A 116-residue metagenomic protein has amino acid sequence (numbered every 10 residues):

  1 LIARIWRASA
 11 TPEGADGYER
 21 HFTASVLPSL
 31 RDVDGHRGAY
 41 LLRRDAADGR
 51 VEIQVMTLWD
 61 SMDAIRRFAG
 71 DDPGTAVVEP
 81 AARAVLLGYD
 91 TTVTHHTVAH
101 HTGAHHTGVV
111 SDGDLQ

Functional and structural regions predicted by a protein language model:
I2-S9, Y40-D72: Short, well-ordered beta-strand segments in beta-rich or mixed alpha/beta enzyme and ligand-binding folds
S9-F22: Short, surface-exposed ligand-recognition loops at beta-strand->loop->(often short) alpha-helix junctions that present
A10-P12, S61, T97-H100: Non-catalytic surface loops within mature trypsin-like serine protease
G14-D16, L27-P28, R43-D45: Intrinsically disordered, low-complexity segments enriched in polar/charged residues with Gly/Pro, especially when
H21-H36, L58-H95: An amphipathic, aromatic/His-enriched active-site/gating alpha helix that lines ligand/cofactor pockets
Y40-V51, V77-Q116: Glycine-rich beta-strand-turn "strand-cap" elements at beta-sheet edges
